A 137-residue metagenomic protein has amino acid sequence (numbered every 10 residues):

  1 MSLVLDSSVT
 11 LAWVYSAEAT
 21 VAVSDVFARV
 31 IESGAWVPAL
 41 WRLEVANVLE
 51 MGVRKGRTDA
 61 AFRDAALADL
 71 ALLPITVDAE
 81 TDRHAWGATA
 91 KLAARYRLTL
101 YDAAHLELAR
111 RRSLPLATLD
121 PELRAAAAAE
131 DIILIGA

Functional and structural regions predicted by a protein language model:
M1-L40, G52, R57-A65, E130: Short, well-structured N-terminal submotif of metal-dependent ribonuclease cores
S2, L106-A137: Acidic, PIN/NYN-like endoribonuclease modules and their adjacent C-terminal/linker elements
T10, W41, H84-A85, H105 (+1 more regions): Alpha-helix capping/helix-boundary segments
A19, R97-L98: Amphipathic alpha-helical protein-protein interaction surfaces
V37, L100-A103, T118: Short beta-strand scaffold positions
A39-R42, F62-A94: Acidic catalytic patch
V45: Entry/capping segment at the start of metal-dependent catalytic domains with acidic active-site entry clusters
